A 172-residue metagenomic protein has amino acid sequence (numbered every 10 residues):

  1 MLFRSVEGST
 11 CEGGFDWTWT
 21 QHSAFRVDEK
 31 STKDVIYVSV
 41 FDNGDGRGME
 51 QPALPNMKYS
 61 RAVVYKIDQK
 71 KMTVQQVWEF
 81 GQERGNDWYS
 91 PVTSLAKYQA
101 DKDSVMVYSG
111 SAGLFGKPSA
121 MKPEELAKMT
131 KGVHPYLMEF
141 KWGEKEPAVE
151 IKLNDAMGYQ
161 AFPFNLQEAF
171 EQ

Functional and structural regions predicted by a protein language model:
M1-Q172: Histidine-/acidic-rich catalytic cores in large beta-rich domains
